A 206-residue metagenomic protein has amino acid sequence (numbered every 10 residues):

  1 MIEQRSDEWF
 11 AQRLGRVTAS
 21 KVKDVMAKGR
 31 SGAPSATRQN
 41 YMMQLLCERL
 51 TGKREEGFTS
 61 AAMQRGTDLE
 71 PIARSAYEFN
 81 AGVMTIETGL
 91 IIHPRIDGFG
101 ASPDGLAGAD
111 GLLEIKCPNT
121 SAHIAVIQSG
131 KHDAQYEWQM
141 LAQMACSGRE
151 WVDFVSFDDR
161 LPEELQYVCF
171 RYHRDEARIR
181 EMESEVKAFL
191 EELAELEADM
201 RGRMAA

Functional and structural regions predicted by a protein language model:
M1-D68, M204-A206: Charged, glycine-rich intrinsically disordered N-terminal tails and low-complexity linkers that flank
V25-A27, G32, R74, G82 (+2 more regions): Short amphipathic alpha-helical "recognition" segments used for binding
G32-A33, I72-A76, V155-R160: Intrinsically disordered, low-complexity boundary segments flanking structured domains
M43, R74, M140: Generic structural marker for isolated residues within well-ordered, non-membrane alpha-helices of soluble domains
E55-F58, I72, L113-K116: Extended, charge-rich alpha-helical segments
M63-T85: Acidic-basic catalytic patches of nuclease active cores, encompassing PD-(D/E)XK and other metal-cofactor nuclease
A81-P103, A107-L190, A194-L196: Nucleic-acid nuclease catalytic cores
L193-A206: Charged, low-complexity C-terminal accessory regions
